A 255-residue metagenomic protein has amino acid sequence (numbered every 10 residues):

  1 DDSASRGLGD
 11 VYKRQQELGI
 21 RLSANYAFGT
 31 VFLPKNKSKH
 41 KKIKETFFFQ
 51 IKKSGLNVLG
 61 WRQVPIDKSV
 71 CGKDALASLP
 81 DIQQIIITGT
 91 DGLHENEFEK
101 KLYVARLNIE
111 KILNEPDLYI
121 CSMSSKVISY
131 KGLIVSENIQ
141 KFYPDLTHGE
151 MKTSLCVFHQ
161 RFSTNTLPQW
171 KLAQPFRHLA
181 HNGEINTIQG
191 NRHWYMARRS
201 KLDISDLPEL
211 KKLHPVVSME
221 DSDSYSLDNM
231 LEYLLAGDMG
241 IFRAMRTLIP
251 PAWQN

Functional and structural regions predicted by a protein language model:
D1-Y12: Single conserved hydrophobic/aromatic residue that forms the stacking wall/gate of nucleotide- or nucleobase-binding
D2, L133-I134, F162, G183-E184 (+1 more regions): Aromatic-enriched hydrophobic runs in primary sequence
G7-G9, G29, G183, G190: Glycine-centered flexibility sites
K13-S154, F158-T164, L207-Q254: Extended, highly charged
H40, L167, H193: Short acidic, gly/pro-rich beta-turn/loop elements at beta-sheet edges and active-site/ligand-binding grooves
E115-D117, K126-S129, P144-D145, Q169 (+3 more regions): Catalytic cores of glycan-processing enzymes that make or break glycosidic bonds
E150-E184: Internal mixed beta-strand/loop scaffold within catalytic domains of large alpha/beta enzymes
L172-E220: Extended active-site and interfacial segments that coordinate phosphate-rich ligands in large catalytic machineries
